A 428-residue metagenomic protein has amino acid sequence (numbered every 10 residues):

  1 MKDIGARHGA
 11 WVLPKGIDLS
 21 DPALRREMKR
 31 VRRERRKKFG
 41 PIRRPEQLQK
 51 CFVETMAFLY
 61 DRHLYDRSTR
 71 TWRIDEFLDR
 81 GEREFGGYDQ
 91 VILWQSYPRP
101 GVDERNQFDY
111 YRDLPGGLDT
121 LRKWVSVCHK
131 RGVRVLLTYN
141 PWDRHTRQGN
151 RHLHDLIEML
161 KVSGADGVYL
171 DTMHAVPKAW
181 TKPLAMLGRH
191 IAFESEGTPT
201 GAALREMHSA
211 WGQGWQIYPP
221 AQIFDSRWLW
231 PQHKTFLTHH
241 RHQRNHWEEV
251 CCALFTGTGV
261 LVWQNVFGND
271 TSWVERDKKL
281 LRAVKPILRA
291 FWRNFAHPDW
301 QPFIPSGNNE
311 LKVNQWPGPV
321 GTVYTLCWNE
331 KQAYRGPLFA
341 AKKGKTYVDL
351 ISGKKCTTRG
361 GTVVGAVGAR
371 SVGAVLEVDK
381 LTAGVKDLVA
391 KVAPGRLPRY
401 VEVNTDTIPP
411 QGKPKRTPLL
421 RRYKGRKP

Functional and structural regions predicted by a protein language model:
M1-W72, L78-Q90, W273-I287, V367-S371 (+2 more regions): Carbohydrate-recognition beta-sandwich/jelly-roll modules in extracellular/periplasmic carbohydrate-active proteins
H8-G16, G188-V323, C327-P337: Active-site-proximal substrate-binding groove within the catalytic cores of carbohydrate-active enzymes
C51-H63, L93-R99, N140, N265-V266: Short loop/turn segments at strand-loop or loop-helix junctions that form parts of catalytic or ligand-binding pockets
T55-L59, D89-L93, V135-L137, D166-L170 (+4 more regions): Structural recognition of the beta-strand scaffold that forms the well-ordered cores of secreted hydrolase catalytic
E76-Y97, M159-G167: Catalytic domains of carbohydrate-active enzymes, especially glycoside hydrolases
G101-E248: Aromatic- and carboxylate-enriched substrate-binding clefts and catalytic-loop regions of carbohydrate-active enzymes
A333-G353: Beta-strand-rich binding/interaction modules
R359-V403, G412: C-terminal beta-strand-rich structural cap/linker in extracellular carbohydrate-active enzymes
